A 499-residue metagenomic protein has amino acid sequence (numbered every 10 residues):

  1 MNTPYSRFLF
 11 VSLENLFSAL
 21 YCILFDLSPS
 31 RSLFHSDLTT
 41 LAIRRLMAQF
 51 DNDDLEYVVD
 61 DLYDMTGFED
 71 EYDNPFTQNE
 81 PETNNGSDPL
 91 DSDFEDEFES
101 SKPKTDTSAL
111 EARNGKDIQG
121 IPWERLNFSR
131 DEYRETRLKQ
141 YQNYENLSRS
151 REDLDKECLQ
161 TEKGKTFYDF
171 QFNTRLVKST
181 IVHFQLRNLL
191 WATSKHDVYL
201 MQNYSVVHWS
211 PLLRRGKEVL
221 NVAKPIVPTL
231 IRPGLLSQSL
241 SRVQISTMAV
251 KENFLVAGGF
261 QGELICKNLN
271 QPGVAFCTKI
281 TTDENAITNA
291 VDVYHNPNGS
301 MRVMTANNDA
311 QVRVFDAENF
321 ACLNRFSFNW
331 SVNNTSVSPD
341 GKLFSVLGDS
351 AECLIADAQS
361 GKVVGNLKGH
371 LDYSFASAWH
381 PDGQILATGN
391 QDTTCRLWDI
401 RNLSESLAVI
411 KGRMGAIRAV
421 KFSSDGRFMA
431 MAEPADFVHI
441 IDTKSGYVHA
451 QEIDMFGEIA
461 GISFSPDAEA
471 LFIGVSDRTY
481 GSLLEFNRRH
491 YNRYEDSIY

Functional and structural regions predicted by a protein language model:
M1-P4, I43, A48-D51, E495-Y499: A positional/structural detector of protein chain ends, strongest at the extreme C-terminus and weakly at the extreme
S28-S32: Intrinsically disordered, low-complexity terminal segments enriched in Ser/Thr
D37-V222, Q238: Intrinsically disordered terminal extensions that flank WD40 beta-propeller domains in eukaryotic WD-repeat scaffold
R151-S350, L354-A356, N366-K368, K411 (+1 more regions): WD40 beta-propeller repeat fold
K368, W379, Q384-Y499: Structured C-terminal portions of repeat-based eukaryotic scaffold domains
